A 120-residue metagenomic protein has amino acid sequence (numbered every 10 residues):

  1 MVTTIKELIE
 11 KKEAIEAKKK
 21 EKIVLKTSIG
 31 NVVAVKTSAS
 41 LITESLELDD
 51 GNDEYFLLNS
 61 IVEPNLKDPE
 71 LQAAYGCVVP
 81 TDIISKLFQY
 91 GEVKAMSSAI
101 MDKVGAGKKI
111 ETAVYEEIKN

Functional and structural regions predicted by a protein language model:
M1-K19: Extended acidic low-complexity intrinsically disordered regions
K19, S28-N120: Short, surface-exposed, charged amphipathic helix/loop patches that serve as local interaction elements
K22-V24: Residue-level detector of beta-strand face positions
